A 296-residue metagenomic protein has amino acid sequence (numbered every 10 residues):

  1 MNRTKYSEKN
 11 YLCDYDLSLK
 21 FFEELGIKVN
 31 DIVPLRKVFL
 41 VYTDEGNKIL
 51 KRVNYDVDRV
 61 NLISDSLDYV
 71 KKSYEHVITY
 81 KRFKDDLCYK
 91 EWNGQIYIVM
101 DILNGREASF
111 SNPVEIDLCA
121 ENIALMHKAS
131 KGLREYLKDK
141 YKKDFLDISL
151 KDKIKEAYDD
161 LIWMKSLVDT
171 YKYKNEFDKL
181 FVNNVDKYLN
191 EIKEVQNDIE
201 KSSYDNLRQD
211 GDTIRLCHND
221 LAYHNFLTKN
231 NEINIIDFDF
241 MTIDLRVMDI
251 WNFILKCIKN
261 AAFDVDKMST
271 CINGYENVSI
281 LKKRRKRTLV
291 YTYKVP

Functional and structural regions predicted by a protein language model:
M1-K28: Juxta-kinase regulatory segment immediately upstream of eukaryotic protein kinase catalytic domains
M1-R3, H127, Y188, I233-I235 (+1 more regions): Gram-positive cell-envelope targeting signals
D31, K51, A108, L137-L216: ATP-dependent phospho-/nucleotidyl transfer catalytic cores
V38-Y42, N197-M248: Active-site acidic catalytic loop and adjacent metal/ATP-binding pocket of ATP-dependent phosphoryl transfer enzymes
G46-K143: ATP-binding pocket architecture of kinase catalytic cores
Y97-F110, W163-Y171, F253, V295-P296: A glycine-centered beta->alpha junction motif in the catalytic cores of kinase/phosphotransferase enzymes
V247-I280, Y293-P296: Active-site activation/catalytic loop segments of kinase-like enzymes and analogous catalytic loops in related
